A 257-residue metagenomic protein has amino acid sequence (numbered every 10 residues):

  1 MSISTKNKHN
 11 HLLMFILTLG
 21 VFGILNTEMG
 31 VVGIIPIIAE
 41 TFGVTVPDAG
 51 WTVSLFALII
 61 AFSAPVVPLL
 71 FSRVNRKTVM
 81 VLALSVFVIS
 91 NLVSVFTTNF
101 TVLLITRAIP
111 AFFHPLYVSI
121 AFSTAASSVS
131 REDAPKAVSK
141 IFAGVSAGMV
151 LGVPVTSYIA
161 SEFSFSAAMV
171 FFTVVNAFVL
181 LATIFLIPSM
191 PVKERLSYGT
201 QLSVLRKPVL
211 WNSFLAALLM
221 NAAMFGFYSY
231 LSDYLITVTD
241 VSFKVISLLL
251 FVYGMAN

Functional and structural regions predicted by a protein language model:
L13-V46, A64-V67, Y228-S232: Extracytoplasmic
M29, A57-P65, M149-V150, G254-N257: Residue-level signature of mid-helix packing/kink "hotspots" within the transmembrane helices of 12-pass Major
G43, N75, F96-V102, D240: Helix-breaking motifs and short loop linkers at transmembrane-helix boundaries and internal kinks in secondary membrane
F62-T98: Conserved MFS/SLC helix-loop-helix module at the cytosolic interface between two early adjacent transmembrane helices
S90, T101-I109: Paired small-residue
V102, R131, S139-F185, Y230 (+1 more regions): Helix-loop-helix hairpin linking two adjacent transmembrane segments in secondary transporters
T106-G144: Cytoplasmic helix-loop-helix junction between adjacent transmembrane helices in 12-TM secondary transporters
W211-L250: Extracytoplasmic gate region of multi-pass secondary transporters
